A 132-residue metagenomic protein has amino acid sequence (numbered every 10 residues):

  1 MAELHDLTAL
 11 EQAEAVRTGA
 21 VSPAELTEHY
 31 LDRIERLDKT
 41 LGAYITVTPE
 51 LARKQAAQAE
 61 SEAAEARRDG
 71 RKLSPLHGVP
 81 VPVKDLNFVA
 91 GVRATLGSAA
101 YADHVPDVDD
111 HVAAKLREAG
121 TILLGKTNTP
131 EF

Functional and structural regions predicted by a protein language model:
M1-Q55: An N-terminal boundary/leader segment
L4, L41-Y44, A59, A100-Y101 (+1 more regions): Short clusters of hydrophobic/aromatic residues that line enzyme substrate/ligand-binding pockets
E11, E25, E60-E62, E131: Acidic-residue sensor for enzyme active/binding pockets
R33, L37, Q55, A59 (+3 more regions): Short alpha-helical functional segments enriched in proximate histidine and acidic residues
R36-T40, A66, F88-A94: Secretory-pathway/luminal and periplasmic proteins that interact with or process carbohydrate-rich
A59-P80, R117: Immediate post-signal peptide segment of exported/extracytoplasmic ligand-binding proteins
P75-F132: Short glycine/serine-rich loop/turn segments
